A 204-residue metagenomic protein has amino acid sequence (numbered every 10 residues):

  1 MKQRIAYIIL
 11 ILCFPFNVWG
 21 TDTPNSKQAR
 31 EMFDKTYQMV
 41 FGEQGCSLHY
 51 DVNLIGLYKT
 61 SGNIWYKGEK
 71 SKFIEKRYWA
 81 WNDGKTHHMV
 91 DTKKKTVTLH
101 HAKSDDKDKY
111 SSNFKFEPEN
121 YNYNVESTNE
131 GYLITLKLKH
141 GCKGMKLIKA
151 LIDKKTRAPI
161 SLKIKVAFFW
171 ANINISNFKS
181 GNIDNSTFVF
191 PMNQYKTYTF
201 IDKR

Functional and structural regions predicted by a protein language model:
K2-L10: Sec-dependent signal peptide recognition, specifically the positively charged N-region followed immediately by
L12, F16-Y58, W65, E69 (+1 more regions): N-terminal leader/targeting segments and the immediate start of mature chains
T21-S26, T128-E130, H140-L147, K155-R204: Non-transmembrane domains of secretory- and envelope-associated proteins
G42, I64-K72, W81-T86, T128-N129 (+2 more regions): Short, solvent-exposed coil/turn segments at beta-strand boundaries
H49-N53, S71-K76, L133-G141, S161-K165: Short beta-strand segments that buttress and anchor functional surface loops
S61-N63, R77-W79, N122-N124, L147-L151: Short, surface-exposed charged micro-motifs
N63-D108, V166, A171: An acidic-aromatic
M89-G144: Surface-exposed, polar helix/loop patches in the mature regions of secreted/periplasmic/lumenal proteins that form
